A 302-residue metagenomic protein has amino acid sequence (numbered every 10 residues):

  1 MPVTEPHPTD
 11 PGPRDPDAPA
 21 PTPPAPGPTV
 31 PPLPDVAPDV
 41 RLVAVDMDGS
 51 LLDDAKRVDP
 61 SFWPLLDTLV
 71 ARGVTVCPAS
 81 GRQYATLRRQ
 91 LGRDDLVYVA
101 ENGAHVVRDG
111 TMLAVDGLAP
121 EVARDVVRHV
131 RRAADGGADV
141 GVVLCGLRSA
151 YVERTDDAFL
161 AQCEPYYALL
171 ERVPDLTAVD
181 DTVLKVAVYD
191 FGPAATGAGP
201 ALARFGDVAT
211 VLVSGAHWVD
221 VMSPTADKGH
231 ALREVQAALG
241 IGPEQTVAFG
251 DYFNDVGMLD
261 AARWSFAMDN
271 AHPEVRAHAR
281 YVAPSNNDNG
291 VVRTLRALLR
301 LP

Functional and structural regions predicted by a protein language model:
M1-M47, A237, I241: Non-catalytic pre-domain segments flanking phosphatase-related domains
P6, R14, A133, G137-F249 (+2 more regions): Conserved acidic, metal-coordinating active-site core of Asp-based, Mg2+-dependent phosphoryl-transfer enzymes
L33-L42, D59, V221-P302: Mg2+-dependent phosphoryl-transfer enzymes with acidic/Ser/Thr/Gly-rich catalytic loops
G49, L69, S80, N102 (+5 more regions): Residue-level signal for inorganic ion chemistry
A55-F159: Active-site phosphate-binding/coordination module
F62, L87-L91, A198, L202 (+3 more regions): Hydrophobic packing residues within well-ordered alpha-helices of enzyme cores
A71-C77, D94-L96, L184-K185, E244-T246 (+1 more regions): Short active-site oxyanion
R93-D94, N102, F205-D207, A261-A262 (+1 more regions): Short, structured coil segments at secondary-structure junctions
